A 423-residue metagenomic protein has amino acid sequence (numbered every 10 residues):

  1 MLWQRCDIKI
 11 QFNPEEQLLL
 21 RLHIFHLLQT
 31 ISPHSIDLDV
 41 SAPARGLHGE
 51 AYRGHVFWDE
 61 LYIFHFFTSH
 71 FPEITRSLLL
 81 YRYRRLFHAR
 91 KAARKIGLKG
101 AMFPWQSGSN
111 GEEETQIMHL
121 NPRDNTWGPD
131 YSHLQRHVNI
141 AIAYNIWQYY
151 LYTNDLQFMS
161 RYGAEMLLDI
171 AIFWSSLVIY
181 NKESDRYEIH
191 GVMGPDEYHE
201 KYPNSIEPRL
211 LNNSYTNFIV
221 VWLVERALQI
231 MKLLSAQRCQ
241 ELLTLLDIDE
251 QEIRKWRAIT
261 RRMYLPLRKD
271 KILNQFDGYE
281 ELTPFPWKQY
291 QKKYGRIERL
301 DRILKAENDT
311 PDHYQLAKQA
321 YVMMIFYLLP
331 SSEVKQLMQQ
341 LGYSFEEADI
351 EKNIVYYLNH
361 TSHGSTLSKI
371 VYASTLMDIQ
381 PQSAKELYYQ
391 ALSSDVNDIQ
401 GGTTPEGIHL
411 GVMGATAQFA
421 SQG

Functional and structural regions predicted by a protein language model:
M1-Y52, A306-N308: Acidic/polar, glycine-enriched structural segments that form the non-catalytic walls/loops of the carbohydrate-binding
W3-K9, F25-T30, Y62-I74, I142-D155 (+6 more regions): Well-ordered alpha-helical scaffold segments within catalytic/enzyme domains
L18, G54-I63, H70, H133-Y144 (+5 more regions): Aromatic- and histidine-enriched alpha-helix N-cap/loop-to-helix transition segments that scaffold the rims
L22-Q29, Y81-H88, M102, E165-Y180 (+4 more regions): Alpha-helical scaffold segments in carbohydrate-active enzymes
I31-H48, E73-Y144, Y150, Q157-M159 (+4 more regions): Helix-terminus loop motifs that line ligand-binding clefts
A42-G54, G97-P129, R186-N213, F276-T283 (+2 more regions): Carbohydrate-binding/catalytic loop surfaces
R53-R85, E225, Q229-K232, L245-P405: Active-site core of glycosidic bond-cleaving carbohydrate-active enzymes
F173-I248: Acidic/histidine-rich catalytic neighborhood
